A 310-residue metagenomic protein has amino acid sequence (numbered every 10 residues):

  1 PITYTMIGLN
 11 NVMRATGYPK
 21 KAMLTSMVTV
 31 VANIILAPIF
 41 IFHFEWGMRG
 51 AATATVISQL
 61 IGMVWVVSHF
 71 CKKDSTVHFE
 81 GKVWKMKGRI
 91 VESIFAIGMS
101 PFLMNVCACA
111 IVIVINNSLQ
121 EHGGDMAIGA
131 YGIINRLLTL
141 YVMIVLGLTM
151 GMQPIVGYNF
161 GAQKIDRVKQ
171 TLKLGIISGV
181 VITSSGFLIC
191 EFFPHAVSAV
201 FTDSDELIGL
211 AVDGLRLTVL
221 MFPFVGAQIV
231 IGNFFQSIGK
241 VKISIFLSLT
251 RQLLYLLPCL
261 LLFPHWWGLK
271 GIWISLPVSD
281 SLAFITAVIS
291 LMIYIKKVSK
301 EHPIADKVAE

Functional and structural regions predicted by a protein language model:
P1, A32, H43-M99, V156-M221 (+1 more regions): Short alpha-helical transmembrane segments in multi-pass integral membrane proteins
P1-R14, T25-N33, A51-V64, V145-T149 (+4 more regions): Short runs within selected transmembrane alpha-helices of multi-pass transporters and secretion channels
T3-A22, Y131-L188, F192-P194, V225-S244: Small-residue-rich hydrophobic transmembrane alpha-helices
L9-G17, A37-R49: Membrane-water interface regions at transmembrane-helix termini and the short interhelical loops of multi-pass membrane
P19-K21, G47-M48, G124-A127, V241-I243 (+1 more regions): Membrane-helix interface segments
K20-M27, W65-S68, V83-V114, L119 (+4 more regions): Hydrophobic faces of transmembrane alpha-helices in multi-pass small-molecule transporters and flippases across diverse
I35, I39, L257-L261: A gly/Pro-rich, aromatic-decorated transmembrane alpha-helix motif that marks the paired, flexible gating helices
I39-E45, V106-R136, L140, Y158-N159 (+2 more regions): Helix-terminus/linker motif at the lipid-water interface of multi-pass membrane proteins
